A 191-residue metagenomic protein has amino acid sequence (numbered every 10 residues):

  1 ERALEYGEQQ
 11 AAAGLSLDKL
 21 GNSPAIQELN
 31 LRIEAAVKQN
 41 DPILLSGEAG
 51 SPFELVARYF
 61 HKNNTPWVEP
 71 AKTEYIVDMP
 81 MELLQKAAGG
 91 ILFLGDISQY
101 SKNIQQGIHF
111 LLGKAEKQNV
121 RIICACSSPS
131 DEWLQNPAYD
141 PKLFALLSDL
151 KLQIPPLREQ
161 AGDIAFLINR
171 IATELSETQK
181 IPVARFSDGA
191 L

Functional and structural regions predicted by a protein language model:
E1-R2: CheY-like receiver
E8-L134, L147, P156-A161, A165 (+1 more regions): AAA+ ATPase active-site-proximal loops
Q135-Y139: Charged helix-capping and loop-helix junction motifs
K151-Q153: Intrinsically disordered, low-complexity, repeat-rich regions that form long N- or C-terminal tails or large
